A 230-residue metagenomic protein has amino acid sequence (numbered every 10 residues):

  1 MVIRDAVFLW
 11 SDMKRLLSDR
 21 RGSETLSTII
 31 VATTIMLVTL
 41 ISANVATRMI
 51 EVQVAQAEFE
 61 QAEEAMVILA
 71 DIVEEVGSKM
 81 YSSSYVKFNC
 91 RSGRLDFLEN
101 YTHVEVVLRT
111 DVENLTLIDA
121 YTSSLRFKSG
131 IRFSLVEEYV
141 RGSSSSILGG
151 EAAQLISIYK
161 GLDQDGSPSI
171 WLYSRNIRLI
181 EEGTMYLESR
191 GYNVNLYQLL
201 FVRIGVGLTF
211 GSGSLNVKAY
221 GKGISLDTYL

Functional and structural regions predicted by a protein language model:
M1-R21: N-terminal leader/signal peptides at the extreme start of proteins
D5, D19, E60-E64, S83-N89: N-terminal low-complexity, intrinsically disordered tails enriched in Ser/Pro/Gly and acidic/polar residues
S23-T34: N-terminal signal-anchor/signal peptide hydrophobic helix marking the start of the first transmembrane segment
T33-M66, E74: Aliphatic-rich helix starts adjacent to a transmembrane/signal segment
S78-F97: Short, glycine/small-hydrophobic-rich surface segments
G93, N100-E113: N-terminal beta-strand/beta-hairpin edge segment
D111-L230: Intrinsically disordered, low-complexity regions enriched in Pro/Ser/Thr/Gly and acidic residues
